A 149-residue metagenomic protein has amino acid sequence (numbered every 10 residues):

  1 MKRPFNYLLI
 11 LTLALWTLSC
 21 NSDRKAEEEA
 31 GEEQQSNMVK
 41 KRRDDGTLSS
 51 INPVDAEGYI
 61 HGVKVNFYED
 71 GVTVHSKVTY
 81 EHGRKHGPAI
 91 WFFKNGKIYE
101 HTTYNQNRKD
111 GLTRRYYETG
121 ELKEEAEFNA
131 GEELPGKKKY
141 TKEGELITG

Functional and structural regions predicted by a protein language model:
M1-L8: Bacterial N-terminal signal peptides that target proteins for export
P4, C20-F93, K97-N105, K109-R115 (+2 more regions): Periodic aromatic/glycine/histidine/acidic cluster detector with a strong bias toward beta-strand repeat architectures
L9-W16: Bacterial N-terminal signal peptides
